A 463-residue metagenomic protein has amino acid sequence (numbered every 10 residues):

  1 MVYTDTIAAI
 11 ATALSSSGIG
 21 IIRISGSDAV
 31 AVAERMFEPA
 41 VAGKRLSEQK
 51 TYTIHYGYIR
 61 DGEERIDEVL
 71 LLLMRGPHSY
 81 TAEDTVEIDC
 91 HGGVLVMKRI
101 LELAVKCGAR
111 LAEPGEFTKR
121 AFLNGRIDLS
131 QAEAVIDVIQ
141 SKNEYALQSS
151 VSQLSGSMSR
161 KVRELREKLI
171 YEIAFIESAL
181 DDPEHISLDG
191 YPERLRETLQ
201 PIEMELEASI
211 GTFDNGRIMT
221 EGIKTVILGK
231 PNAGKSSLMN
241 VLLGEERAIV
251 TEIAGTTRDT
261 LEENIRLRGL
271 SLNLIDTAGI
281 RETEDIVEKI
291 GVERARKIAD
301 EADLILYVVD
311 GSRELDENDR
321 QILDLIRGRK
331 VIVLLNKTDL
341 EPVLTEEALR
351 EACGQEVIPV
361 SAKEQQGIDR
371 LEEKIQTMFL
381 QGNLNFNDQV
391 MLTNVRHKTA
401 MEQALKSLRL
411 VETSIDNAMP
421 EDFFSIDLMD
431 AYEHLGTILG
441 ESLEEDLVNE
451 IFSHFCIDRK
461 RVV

Functional and structural regions predicted by a protein language model:
M1-Q148, S152, G156, I332: A glycine-rich (often HGG/GG-containing) alpha/beta subdomain
V2-I10, L14, E144-R266, T283-D285 (+1 more regions): C-terminal-of-GTPase-core extension/linker across diverse P-loop GTPases
S15-S16, G62-I66, H78-E83, G115 (+6 more regions): Short flexible coil/turn linkers enriched for glycine and charged/polar residues that connect secondary-structure
H55-D67, L71-R75, G255-T283, E301-L304: Switch I (G2) and immediately adjacent beta-strands of P-loop GTPase domains
L243, A278-G279, D303, D310 (+1 more regions): Short glycine-/small-residue-rich Rossmann-like dinucleotide-binding loops
A254, I280, E288-V292: Short alpha-helix of the ABC ATPase nucleotide-binding domain corresponding to the H-loop/switch region
L274, V308, L334: Generic enzyme active-site microenvironment
E288-S312: Inter-motif core of Ras-like GTPase G domains
